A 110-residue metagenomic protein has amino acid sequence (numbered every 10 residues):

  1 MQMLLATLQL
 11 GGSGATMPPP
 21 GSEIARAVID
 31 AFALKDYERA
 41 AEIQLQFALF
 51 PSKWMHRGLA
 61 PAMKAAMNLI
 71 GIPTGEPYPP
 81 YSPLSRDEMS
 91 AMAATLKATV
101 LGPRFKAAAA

Functional and structural regions predicted by a protein language model:
M1-M55: Catalytic alpha/beta core domains of metabolic enzymes, predominantly
L8, Q46-P79: Conserved short secondary-structure transition element at the edge of the structured enzyme core that lines
E23-R26, P61, S90: Residues on a specific face of well-ordered alpha-helices
A33, N68-G71, K97: A generic structural signal for secondary-structure junctions that act as hinges or helix/strand caps at the edges
R57-A62, R104-A110: Flexible, glycine/charged-enriched surface loops at secondary-structure junctions
P73-K106: Flexible C-terminal active-site loop/helix
